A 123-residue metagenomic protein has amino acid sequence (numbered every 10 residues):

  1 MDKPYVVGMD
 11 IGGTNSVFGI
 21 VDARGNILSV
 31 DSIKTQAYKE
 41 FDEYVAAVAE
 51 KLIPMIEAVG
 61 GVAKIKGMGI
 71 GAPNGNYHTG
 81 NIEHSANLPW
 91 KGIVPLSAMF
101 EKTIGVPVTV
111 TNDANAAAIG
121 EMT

Functional and structural regions predicted by a protein language model:
D2-A46, E50, N81-E83: Short glycine-rich, Thr/Ser-proximal phosphate-binding strand/loop in the N-terminal lobe of ATP-dependent enzymes
G8, G69-G71: Short, well-ordered beta-strand segments
S16, G71-A72: Short loop/turn microsegments at loop-to-beta-strand junctions
D22, A72-N74: Short, small-residue-rich loop/turn micro-motifs
F41-A49, G67, N74-T123: Glycine-rich phosphate-binding loop and adjoining helix at the ATP-binding site of ATP-dependent phosphoryl-transfer
A47-V59: Conserved active-site "lid/cap" helical segment
G60-I65: Short helix-terminating capping/connector loops at secondary-structure junctions
